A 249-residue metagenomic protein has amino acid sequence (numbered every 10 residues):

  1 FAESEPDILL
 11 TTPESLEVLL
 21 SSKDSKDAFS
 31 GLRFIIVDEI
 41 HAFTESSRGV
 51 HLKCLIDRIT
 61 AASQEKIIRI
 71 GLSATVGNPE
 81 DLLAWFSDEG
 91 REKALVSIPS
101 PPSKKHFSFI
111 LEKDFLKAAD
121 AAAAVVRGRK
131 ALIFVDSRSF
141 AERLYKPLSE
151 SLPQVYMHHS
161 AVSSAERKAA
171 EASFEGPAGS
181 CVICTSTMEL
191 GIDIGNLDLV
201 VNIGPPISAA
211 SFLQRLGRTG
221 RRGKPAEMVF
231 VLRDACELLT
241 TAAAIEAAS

Functional and structural regions predicted by a protein language model:
F1-S249: Helicase motor core with emphasis on the C-terminal RecA-like subdomain
